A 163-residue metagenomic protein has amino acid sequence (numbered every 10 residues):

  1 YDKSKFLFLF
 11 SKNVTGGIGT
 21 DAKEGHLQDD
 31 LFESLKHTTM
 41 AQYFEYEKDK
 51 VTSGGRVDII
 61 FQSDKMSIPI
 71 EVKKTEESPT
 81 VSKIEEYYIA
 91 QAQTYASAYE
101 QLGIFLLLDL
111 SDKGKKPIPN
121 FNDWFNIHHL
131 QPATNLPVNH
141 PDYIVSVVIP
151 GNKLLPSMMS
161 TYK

Functional and structural regions predicted by a protein language model:
D2-Y46: Acidic-basic catalytic patches of nuclease active cores, encompassing PD-(D/E)XK and other metal-cofactor nuclease
K36, W124-V138: Surface-exposed intrinsically disordered loops and tails
S53-V57: Short beta-strand or tight-loop elements that sit immediately N-terminal to catalytic metal-binding acidic residues
I60-E71: Active-site beta-strand-loop-beta-strand hairpin of nuclease catalytic cores that positions key catalytic residues
T75-P79, S111-G114: Short acidic, S/G/P-rich loop/turn micro-motifs used as interaction or catalytic elements
E76-Y99: Mg2+/Mn2+-dependent nuclease catalytic core
A96-I127: Nucleic-acid nuclease catalytic cores
A133-K163: Non-catalytic C-terminal interaction segments of nucleic acid-processing enzymes
